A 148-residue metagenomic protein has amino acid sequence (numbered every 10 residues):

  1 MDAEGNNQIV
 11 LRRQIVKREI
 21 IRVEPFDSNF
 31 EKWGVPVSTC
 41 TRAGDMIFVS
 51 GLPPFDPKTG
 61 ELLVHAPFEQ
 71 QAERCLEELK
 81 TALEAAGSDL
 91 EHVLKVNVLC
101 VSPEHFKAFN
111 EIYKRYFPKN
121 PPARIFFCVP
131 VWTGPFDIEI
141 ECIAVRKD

Functional and structural regions predicted by a protein language model:
D2-E73, E77, T81-L94, C100-D148: N-terminal presequence-like segments and the immediate start of the first folded domain
